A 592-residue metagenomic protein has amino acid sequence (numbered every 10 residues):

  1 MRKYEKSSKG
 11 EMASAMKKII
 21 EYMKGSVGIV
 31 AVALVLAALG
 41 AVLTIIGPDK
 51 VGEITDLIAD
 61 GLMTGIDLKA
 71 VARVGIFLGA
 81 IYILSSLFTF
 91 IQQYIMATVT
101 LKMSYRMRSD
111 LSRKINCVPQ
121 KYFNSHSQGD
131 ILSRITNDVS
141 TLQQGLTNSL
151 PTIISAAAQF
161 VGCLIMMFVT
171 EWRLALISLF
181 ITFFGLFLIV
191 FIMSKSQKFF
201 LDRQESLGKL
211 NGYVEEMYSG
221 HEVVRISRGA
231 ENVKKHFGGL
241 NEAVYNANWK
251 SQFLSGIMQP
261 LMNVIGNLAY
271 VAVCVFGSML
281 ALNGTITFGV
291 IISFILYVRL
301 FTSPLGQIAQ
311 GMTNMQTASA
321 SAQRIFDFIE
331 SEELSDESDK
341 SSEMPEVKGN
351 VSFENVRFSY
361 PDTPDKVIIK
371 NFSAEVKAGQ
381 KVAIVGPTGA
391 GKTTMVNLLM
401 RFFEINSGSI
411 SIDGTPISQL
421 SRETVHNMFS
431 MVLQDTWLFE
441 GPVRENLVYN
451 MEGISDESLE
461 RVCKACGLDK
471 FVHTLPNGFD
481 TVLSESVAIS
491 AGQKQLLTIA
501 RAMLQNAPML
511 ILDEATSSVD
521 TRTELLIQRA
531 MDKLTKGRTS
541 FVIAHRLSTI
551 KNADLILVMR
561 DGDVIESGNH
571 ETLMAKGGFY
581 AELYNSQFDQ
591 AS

Functional and structural regions predicted by a protein language model:
M1-T44, A59-V74, Q92-M96, T100 (+10 more regions): Membrane-integrated ABC transporters
R2-S7, L101, S109-S133, N137-V139 (+5 more regions): Short intracellular "coupling" helices and adjacent cytoplasmic loop segments at the cytosolic face of multi-pass
I20, Q120-K121, N137-L146, L150 (+6 more regions): An intracellular "coupling" helix at the cytosolic face of ABC transporter transmembrane type-1 domains
K24, V35, F88, T136-I181 (+2 more regions): Hydrophobic alpha-helical transmembrane segments of ABC transporter permease domains
V30-F88, F168-R173, G284-F288: Transmembrane helix-loop-helix hairpins at lipid-water interfaces of multipass membrane proteins, especially the type-1
L36, V42, I81-T100, P151-A158 (+6 more regions): Alpha-helical transmembrane segments of multi-pass membrane proteins
D60-L62, D67, M166-F180, K250 (+2 more regions): Helix-loop-helix
S338, M344-S592: ABC-type nucleotide-binding domain
